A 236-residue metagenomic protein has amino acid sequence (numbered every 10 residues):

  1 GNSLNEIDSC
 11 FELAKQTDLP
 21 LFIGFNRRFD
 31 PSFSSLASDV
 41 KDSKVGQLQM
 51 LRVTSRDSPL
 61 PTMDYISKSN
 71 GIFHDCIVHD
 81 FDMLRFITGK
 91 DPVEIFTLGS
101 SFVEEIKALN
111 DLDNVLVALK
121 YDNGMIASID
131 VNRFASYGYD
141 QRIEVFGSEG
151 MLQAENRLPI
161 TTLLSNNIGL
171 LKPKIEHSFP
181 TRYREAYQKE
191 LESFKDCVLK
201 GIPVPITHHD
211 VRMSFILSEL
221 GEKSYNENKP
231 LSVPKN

Functional and structural regions predicted by a protein language model:
G1-F25: Beta-strand-loop-alpha-helix segment that lines the small-molecule cofactor/substrate pocket of alpha/beta enzymes
E6-D8, Q16, S193-N236: C-terminal helix-rich "cap/oligomerization" subdomain common to oxidoreductases
S9, S35-S38, D82-M83, L116 (+2 more regions): Alpha-helical elements of Rossmann-like donor-binding domains used by nucleotide-donor carbohydrate transfer enzymes
F11-P20, S34-L48, F146-G147: Basic phosphate/pyrophosphate-binding loop/patch that engages nucleotide-derived ligands
L21-I23, R52, I129, A154: Hydrophobic residues in well-ordered beta-strands that form the structural core
F25-R27, S55: Short strand-turn motif at the edge of the Rossmann-like AdoMet-binding core
M63-I126, N132-Y137, H209: Rossmann-like dinucleotide-binding domain that binds NAD(P)(H)
I106-L109, D122-E190, T207: NAD(P)-dinucleotide binding in Rossmann-like oxidoreductases
